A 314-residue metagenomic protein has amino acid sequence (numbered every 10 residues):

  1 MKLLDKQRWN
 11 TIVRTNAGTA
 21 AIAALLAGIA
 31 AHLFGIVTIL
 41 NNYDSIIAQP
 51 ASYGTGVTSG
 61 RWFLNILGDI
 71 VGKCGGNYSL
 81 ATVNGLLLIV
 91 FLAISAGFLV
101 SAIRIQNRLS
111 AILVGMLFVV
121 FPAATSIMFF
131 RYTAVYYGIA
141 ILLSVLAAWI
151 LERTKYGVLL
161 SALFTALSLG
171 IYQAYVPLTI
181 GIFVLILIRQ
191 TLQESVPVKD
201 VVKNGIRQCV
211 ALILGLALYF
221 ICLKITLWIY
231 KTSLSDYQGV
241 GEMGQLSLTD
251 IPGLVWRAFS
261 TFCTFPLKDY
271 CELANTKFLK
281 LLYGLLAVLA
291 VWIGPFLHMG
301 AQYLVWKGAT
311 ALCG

Functional and structural regions predicted by a protein language model:
T11-N42, I213-L227: Transmembrane signal-anchor helices characteristic of membrane glycosylation enzymes that use polyprenol
I29-A48, T55-L67: Extracytoplasmic catalytic/substrate-binding loops of multi-pass membrane glycan-assembly enzymes
V57, R61, N84, L88-F91 (+4 more regions): Membrane-interface micro-motifs in multi-pass membrane enzymes
L86-R108, V291-F296: Transmembrane-helix motifs of polytopic, lipid-linked glycan transferases
S144-V158, Q190-V196: Membrane-interface transmembrane helices that cradle and orient dolichyl/undecaprenyl
V158-Q173, L178-T179, V184: Membrane-interface alpha helices of multi-pass inner-membrane proteins
L178-L216: Perimembrane helix-loop-helix junctions
S260-V305: Hydrophobic, aromatic-rich transmembrane alpha-helices and their immediate juxtamembrane boundary segments
